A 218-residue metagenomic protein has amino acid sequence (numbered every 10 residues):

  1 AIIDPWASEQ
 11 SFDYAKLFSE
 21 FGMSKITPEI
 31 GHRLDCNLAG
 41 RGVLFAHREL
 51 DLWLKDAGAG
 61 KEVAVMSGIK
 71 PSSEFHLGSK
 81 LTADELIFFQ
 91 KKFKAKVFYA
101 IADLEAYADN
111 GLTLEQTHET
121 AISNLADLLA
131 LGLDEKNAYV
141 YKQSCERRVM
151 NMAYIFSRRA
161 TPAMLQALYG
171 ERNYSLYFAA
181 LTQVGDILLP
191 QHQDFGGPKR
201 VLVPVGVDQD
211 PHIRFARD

Functional and structural regions predicted by a protein language model:
A1-K70, R217-D218: Non-catalytic terminal extensions that flank enzyme cores
D4, S72-S73, V149-M150, A160-D218: Active-site cores that bind ATP or allylic diphosphates and position pyrophosphate for catalysis
A64, F98-A100, Y139: A structural signal for isolated positions on well-ordered beta-strands in alpha/beta enzyme cores
K70-K80: Short, glycine-rich nucleotide/cofactor-binding loops
H76, L128, D208: Divalent metal-coordination and catalytic microenvironments
G78-Y99: Histidine-anchored nucleotide/phosphate-binding helix
Y99-Y107: Short, conserved phosphate-binding/catalytic loop or strand-edge motifs used in phosphoryl-/nucleotidyl-transfer
Q116-K142: A glycine-rich helix N-cap at a beta->alpha junction
